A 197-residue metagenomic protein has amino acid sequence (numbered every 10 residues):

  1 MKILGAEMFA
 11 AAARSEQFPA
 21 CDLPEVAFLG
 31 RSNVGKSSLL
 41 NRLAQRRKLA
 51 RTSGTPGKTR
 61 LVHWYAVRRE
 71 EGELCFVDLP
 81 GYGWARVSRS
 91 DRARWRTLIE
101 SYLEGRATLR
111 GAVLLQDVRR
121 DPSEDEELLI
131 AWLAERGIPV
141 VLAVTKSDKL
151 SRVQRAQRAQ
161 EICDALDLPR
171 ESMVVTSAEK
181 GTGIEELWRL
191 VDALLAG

Functional and structural regions predicted by a protein language model:
M1-R86, A196: Conserved G1/Walker A P-loop phosphate-binding module
I3-E16, K149-G197: Canonical P-loop GTPase G-domain recognition
A12, Q17, R68-G111, L115-R119 (+1 more regions): Switch- and interface-adjacent substructures of P-loop NTPase systems
D22, K48, L61, G72-C75 (+7 more regions): Helical mechanochemical/support elements of P-loop NTPase systems and associated helical scaffolds
K58, E70, G81-G83, R119-D121 (+2 more regions): Conserved nucleotide-binding/hydrolysis micro-motifs of P-loop NTPases
Y65, T145, L187: Residue-level signal for inorganic ion chemistry
R96-E171: Conserved C-terminal guanine-recognition region of P-loop GTPase G domains, centered on the G4
